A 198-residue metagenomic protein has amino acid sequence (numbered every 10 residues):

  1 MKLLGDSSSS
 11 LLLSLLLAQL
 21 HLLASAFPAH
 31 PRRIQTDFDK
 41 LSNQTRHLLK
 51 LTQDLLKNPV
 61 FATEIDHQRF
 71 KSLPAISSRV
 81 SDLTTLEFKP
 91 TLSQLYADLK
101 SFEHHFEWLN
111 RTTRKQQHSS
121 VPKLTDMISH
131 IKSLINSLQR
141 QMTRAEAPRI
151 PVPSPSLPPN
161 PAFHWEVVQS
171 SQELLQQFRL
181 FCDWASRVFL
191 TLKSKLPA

Functional and structural regions predicted by a protein language model:
K2-T84: Leu/Val/Ala/Ile-rich N-terminal alpha-helices, chiefly Sec-type signal peptides and the beginnings
H30-N58, E64, K89-A198: Extracellular/luminal segments of secreted precursors and ectodomains of membrane proteins
